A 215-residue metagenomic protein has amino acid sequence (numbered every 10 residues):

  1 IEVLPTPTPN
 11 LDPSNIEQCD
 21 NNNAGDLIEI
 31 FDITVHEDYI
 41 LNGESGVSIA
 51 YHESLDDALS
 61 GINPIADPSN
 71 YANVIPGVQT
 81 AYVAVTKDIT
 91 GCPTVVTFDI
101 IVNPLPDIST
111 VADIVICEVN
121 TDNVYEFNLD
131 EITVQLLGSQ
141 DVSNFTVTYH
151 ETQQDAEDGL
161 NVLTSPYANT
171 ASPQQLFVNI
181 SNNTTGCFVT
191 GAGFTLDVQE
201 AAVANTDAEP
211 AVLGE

Functional and structural regions predicted by a protein language model:
I1-E215: Extracellular low-complexity Ser/Thr/Asn/Gly-rich intrinsically disordered segments
